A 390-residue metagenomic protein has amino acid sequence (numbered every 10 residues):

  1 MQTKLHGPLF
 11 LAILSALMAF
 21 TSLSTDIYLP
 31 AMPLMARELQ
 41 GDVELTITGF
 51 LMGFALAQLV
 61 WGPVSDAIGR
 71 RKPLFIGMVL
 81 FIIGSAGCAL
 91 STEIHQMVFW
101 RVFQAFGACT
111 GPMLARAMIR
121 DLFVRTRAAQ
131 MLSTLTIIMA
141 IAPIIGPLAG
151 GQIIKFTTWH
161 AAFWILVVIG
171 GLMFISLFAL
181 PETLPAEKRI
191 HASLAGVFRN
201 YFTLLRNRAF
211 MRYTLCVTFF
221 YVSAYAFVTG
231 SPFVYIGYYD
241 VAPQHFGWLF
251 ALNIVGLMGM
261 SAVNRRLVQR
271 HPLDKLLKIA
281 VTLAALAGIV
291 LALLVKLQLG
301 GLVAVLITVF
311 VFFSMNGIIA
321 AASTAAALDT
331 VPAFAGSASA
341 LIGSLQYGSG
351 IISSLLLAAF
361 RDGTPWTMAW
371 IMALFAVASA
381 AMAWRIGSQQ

Functional and structural regions predicted by a protein language model:
Q2-T3, T183-T214: Juxtamembrane intracellular "pre-TM" segments in multi-pass secondary transporters
A31-A57: Extracellular/periplasmic helix-loop-helix junction of adjacent transmembrane segments in MFS-like secondary
Q40, G69, L90-Q96, G107 (+2 more regions): Helix-breaking motifs and short loop linkers at transmembrane-helix boundaries and internal kinks in secondary membrane
T48-G62, A251-V263: Central cavity-lining transmembrane alpha-helices of secondary-active solute carriers, predominantly the Major
L56-H95: Conserved MFS/SLC helix-loop-helix module at the cytosolic interface between two early adjacent transmembrane helices
L80, G84-G87, H95-F103, V303-V309: Paired small-residue
Q96, S133-F178: Helix-loop-helix hairpin linking two adjacent transmembrane segments in secondary transporters
W100-I141: Cytoplasmic helix-loop-helix junction between adjacent transmembrane helices in 12-TM secondary transporters
